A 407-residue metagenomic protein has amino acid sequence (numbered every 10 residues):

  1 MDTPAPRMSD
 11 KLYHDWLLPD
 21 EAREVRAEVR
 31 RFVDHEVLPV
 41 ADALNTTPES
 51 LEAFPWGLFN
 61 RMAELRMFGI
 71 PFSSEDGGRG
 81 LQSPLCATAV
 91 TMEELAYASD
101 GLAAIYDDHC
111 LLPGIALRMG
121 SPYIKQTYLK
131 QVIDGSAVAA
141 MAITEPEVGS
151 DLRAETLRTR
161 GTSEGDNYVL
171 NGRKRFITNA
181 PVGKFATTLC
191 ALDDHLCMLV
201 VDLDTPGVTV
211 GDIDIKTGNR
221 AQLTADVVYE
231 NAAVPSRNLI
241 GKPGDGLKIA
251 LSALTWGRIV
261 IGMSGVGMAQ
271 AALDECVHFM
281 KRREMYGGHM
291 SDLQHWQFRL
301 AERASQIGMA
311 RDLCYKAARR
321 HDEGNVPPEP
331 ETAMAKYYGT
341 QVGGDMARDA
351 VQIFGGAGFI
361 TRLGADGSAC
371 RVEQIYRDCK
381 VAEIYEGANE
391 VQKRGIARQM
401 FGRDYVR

Functional and structural regions predicted by a protein language model:
M1-Y97, Y123-I124, G135, S163-Y168 (+1 more regions): Alpha-helical interface subdomain recognition
V37, A103-Y123, R153: N-terminal glycine-rich flavin-associated loop
L81-T91, L152-T156, V228, V234: Structural signature of FAD isoalloxazine-binding scaffolds in flavoprotein oxidoreductases
G135-E145: A short, Trp-centered hydrophobic/proline-enriched beta-strand micro-motif
V148-L152, F176-N179, A191, K216-L223: Short Gly/Pro-enriched turn/cap motifs at secondary-structure boundaries
T156, D204-P235: Flexible, small-/acidic-enriched active-site or ligand-binding loops
N167, N171-G211: A short core secondary-structure module
E230-I249: Long, acidic (Asp/Glu-rich), low-complexity accessory segments flanking structured domains
